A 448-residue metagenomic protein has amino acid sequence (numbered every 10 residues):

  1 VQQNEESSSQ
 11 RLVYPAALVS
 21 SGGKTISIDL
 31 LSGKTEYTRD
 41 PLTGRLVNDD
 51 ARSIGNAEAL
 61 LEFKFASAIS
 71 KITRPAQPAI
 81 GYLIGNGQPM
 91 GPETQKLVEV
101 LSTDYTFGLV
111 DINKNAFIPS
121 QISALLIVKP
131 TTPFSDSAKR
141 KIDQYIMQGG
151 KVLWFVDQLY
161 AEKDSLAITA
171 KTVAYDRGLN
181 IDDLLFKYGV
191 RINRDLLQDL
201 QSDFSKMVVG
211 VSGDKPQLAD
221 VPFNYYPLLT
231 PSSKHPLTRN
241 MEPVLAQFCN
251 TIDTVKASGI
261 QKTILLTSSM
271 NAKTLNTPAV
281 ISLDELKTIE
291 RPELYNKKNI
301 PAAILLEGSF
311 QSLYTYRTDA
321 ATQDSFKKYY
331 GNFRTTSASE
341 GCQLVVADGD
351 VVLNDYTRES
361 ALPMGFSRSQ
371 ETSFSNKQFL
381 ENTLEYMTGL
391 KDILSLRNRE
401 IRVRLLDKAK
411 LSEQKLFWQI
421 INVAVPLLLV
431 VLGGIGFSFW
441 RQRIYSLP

Functional and structural regions predicted by a protein language model:
V1-P448: Short, surface-exposed patches at the edges or C-terminal ends of soluble domains, predominantly
